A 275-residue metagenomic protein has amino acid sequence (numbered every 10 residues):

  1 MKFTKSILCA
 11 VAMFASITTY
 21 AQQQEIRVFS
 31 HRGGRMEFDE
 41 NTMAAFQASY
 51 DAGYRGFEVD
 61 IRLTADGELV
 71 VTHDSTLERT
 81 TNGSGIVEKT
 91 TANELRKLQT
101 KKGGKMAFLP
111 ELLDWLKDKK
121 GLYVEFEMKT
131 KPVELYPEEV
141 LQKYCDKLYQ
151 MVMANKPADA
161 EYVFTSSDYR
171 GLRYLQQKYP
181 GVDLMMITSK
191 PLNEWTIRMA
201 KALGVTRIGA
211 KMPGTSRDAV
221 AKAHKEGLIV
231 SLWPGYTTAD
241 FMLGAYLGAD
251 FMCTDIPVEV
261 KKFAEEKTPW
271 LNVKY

Functional and structural regions predicted by a protein language model:
M1-Q24: Bacterial Sec-dependent N-terminal signal peptides
A21-Y275: Phosphate-group recognition and catalysis centered on beta-loop-alpha active-site segments
